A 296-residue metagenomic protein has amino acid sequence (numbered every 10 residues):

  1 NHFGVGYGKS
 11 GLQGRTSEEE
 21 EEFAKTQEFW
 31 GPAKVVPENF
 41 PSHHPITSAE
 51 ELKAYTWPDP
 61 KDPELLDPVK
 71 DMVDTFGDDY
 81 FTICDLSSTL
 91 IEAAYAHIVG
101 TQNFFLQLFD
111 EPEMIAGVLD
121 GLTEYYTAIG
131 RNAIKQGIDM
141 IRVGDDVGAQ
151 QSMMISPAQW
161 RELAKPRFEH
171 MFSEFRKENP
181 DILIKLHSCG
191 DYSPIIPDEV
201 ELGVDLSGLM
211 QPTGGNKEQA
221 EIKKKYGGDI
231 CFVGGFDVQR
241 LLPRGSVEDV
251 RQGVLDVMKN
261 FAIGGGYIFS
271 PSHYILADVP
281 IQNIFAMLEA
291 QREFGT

Functional and structural regions predicted by a protein language model:
N1-T296: Catalytic cores of TIM-barrel enzymes
